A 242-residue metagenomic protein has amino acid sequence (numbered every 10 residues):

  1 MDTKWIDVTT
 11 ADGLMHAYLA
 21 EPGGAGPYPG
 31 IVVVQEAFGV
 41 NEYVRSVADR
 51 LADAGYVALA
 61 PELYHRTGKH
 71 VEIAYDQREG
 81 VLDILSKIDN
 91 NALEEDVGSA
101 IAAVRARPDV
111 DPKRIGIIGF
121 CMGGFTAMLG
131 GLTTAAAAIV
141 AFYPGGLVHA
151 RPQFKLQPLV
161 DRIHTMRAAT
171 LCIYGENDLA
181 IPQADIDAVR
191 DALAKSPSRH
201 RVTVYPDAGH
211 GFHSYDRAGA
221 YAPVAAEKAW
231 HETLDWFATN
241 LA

Functional and structural regions predicted by a protein language model:
M1-A242: N-terminal cap/leader regions of alpha/beta-hydrolase-fold enzymes, predominantly small-molecule hydrolases
